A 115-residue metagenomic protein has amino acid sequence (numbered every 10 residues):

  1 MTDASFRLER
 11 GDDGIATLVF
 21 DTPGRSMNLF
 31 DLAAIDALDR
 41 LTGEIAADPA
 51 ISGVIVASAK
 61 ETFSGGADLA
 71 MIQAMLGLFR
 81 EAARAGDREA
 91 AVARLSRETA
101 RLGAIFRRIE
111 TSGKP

Functional and structural regions predicted by a protein language model:
M1-A59, A93: Conserved CoA-thioester-binding segment of acyl-CoA-metabolizing enzymes
P23-R25, G77, K114: A broad detector of the eukaryotic-type serine/threonine protein kinase catalytic domain
A33-A37, R101, R108: Charged catalytic carboxylate motif
A46, Q73, E110-T111: Alpha-helix boundary recognition
S58-I105: Glycine- (often His-adjacent) and acidic-residue-rich active-site loop that binds/positions the CoA thioester
I105-K114: Conserved catalytic cysteine-centered active-site region of acyl-thioester-dependent Claisen-condensing enzymes
